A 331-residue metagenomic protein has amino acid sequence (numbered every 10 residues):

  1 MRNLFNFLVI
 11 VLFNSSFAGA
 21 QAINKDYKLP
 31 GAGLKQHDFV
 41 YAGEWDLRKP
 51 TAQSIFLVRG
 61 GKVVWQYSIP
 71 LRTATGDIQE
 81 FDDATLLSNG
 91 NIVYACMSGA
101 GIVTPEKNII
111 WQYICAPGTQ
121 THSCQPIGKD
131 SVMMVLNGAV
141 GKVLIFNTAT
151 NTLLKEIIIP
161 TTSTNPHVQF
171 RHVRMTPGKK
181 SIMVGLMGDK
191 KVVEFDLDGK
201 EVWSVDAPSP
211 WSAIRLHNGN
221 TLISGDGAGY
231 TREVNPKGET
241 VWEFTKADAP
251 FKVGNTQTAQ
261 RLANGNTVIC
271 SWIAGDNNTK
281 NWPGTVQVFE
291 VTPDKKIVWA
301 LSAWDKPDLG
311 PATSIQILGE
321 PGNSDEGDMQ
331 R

Functional and structural regions predicted by a protein language model:
M1-R2: N-terminal secretory signal peptides that target proteins for export/translocation
N6-S16: Bacterial N-terminal signal peptides
Q21-R331: Histidine-/acidic-rich catalytic cores in large beta-rich domains
